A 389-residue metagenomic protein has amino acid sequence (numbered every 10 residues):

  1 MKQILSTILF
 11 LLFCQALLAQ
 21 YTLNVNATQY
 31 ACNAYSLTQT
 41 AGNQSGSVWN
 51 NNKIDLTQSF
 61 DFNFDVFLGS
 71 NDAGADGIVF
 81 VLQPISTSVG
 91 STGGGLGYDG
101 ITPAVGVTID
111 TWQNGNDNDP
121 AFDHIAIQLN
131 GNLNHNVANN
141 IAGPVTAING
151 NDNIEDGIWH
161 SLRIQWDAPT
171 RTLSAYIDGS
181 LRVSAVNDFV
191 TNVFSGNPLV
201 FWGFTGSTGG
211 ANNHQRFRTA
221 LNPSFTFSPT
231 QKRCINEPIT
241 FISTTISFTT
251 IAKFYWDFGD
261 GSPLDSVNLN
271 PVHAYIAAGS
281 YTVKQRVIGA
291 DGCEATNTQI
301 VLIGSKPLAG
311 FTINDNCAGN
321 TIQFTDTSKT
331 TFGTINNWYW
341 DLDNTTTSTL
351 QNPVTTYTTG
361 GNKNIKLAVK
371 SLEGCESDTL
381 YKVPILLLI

Functional and structural regions predicted by a protein language model:
M1-T22, C293, C375: Bacterial Sec-dependent N-terminal signal peptides
S6, C14, L18-A19, G69 (+9 more regions): Residue-level marker of positions within ordered structural domains that often coincide with functionally constrained
I8, L12-Q15, N26, T40 (+4 more regions): Low-complexity, intrinsically disordered/propeptide-like segments
C14-L17, L68, P84, V193 (+6 more regions): Prokaryotic Sec-type signal peptides and long signal-anchor helices with extended Leu/Ile/Val-rich h-regions
Q20-P223: Polar, low-complexity loop segments and adjacent catalytic/binding residues used for recognizing and processing sugar
L221-I389: Extracellular/lumenal mature domains of secreted and surface-exposed proteins
